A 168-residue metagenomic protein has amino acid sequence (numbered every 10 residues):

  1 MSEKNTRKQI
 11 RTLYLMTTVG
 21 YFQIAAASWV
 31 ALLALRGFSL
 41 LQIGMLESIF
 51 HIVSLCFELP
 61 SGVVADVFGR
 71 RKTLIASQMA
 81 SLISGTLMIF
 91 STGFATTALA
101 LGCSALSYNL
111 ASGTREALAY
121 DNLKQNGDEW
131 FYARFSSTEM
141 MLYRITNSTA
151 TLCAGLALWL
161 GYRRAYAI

Functional and structural regions predicted by a protein language model:
S2-C56, I89, Y166: Helix-loop boundary and gating motifs at the non-cytosolic
L35, F90, N147-I168: Transmembrane alpha-helix termini and helix-breaking/packing motifs in multi-pass membrane transporters
F38-S39, G69-R70, G93, G161-Y162: A helix-boundary/kink motif common to multi-pass secondary transporters, especially Major Facilitator Superfamily
H51-L59, R144-S148, L152: Residue-level signature of mid-helix packing/kink "hotspots" within the transmembrane helices of 12-pass Major
G62-V63, V67: Membrane-interface helix termini in secondary transporters
M79-G93, T97-A98: C-terminal ends and interior cores of transmembrane alpha-helices in multi-pass membrane transporters/permeases
G102-Y143: Cytoplasmic helix-loop-helix junction between adjacent transmembrane helices in 12-TM secondary transporters
